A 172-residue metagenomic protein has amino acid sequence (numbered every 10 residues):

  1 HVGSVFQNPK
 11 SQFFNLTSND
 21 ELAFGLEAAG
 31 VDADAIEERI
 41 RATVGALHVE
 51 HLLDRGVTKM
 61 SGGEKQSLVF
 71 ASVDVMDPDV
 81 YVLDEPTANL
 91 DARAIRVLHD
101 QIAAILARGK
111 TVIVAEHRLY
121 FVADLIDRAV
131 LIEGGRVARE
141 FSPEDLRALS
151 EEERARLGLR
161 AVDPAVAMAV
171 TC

Functional and structural regions predicted by a protein language model:
D34-L52: Conserved ABC ATPase "signature" region
G56-M60, E64: Conserved ABC ATPase signature
F70: Hydrophobic anchor residue at the start of the ABC signature
Y81-D84: Catalytic Walker B motif of ABC-type/P-loop ATPase nucleotide-binding domains
A92-R93: Helix N-cap at the start of a conserved alpha-helix in ABC-type nucleotide-binding domains
E116-H117: H-loop/switch region of ABC-family ATPase nucleotide-binding domains
R136-L159: Conserved beta-strand-loop-alpha-helix hinge in the C-terminal portion of ABC ATPase nucleotide-binding domains
